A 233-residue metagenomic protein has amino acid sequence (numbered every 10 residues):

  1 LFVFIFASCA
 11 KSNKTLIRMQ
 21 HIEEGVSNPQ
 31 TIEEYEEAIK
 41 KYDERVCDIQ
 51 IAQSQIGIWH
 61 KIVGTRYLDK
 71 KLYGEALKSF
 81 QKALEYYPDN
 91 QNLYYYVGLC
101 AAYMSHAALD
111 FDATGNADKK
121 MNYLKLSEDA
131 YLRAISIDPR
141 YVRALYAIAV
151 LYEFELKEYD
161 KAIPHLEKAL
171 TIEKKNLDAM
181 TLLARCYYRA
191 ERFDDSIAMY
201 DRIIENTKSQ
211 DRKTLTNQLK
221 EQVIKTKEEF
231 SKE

Functional and structural regions predicted by a protein language model:
C9-R66, K70: N-terminal leader/linker segments that initiate helical-solenoid repeat arrays
E36-D43, K70-S79, H106-L132, L156-K168 (+1 more regions): Structural signature of tandem alpha-helical TPR/SEL1-like repeats, specifically the intra-repeat loop/turn
D48, R189-E233: Terminal, low-structured helical/coil segments at or just beyond the last alpha-helical repeat
I49, A83, R133-A134, K168-A169 (+1 more regions): Canonical positions in the second alpha-helix
A52, Y86, I137, I172 (+1 more regions): Structural marker of alpha-solenoid helical repeat scaffolds
G57, Q91-N92, V142-R143, L177-D178 (+1 more regions): Helix-start (N-cap) detector for alpha-helical repeat units in TPR-like alpha-solenoids, especially tetratricopeptide
I62, Y96, A147, L182 (+1 more regions): Canonical tetratricopeptide repeat
T65, L99, H106, V150-L151 (+2 more regions): Residue-level recognition of tetratricopeptide repeat
